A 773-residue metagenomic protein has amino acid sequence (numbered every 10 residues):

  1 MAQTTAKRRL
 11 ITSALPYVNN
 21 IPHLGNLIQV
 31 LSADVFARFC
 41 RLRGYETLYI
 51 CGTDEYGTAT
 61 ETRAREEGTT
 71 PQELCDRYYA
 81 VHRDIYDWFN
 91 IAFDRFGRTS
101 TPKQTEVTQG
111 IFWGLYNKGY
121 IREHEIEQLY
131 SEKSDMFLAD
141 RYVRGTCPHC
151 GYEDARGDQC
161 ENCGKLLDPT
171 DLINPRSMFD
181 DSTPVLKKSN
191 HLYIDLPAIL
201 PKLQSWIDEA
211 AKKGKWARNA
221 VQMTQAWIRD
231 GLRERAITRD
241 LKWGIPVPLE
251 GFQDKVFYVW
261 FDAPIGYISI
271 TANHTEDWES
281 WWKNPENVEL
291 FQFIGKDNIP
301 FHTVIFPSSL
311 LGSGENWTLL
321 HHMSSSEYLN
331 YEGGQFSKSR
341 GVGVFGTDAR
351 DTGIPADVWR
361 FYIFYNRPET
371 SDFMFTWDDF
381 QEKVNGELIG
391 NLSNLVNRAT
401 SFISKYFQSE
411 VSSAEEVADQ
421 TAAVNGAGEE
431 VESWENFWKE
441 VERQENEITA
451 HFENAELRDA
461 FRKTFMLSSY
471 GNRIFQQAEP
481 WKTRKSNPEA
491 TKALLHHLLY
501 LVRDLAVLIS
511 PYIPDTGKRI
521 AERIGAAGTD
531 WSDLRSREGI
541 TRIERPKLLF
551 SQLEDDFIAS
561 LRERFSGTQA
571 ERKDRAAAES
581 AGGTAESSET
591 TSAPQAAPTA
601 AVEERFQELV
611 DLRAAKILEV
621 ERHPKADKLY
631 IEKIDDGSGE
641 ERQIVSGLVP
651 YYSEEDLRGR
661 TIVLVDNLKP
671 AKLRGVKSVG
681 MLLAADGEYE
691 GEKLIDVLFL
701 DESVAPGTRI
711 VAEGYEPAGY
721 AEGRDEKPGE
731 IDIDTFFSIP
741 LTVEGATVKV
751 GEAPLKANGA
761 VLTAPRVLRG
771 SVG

Functional and structural regions predicted by a protein language model:
A2-C51, K103-E106, I173-K405, A460-T464: Structured secondary-structure scaffolds
A2-W206: N-terminal, positively charged nucleic-acid-binding surface of large information/translation enzymes
P16-Y17, A155, I199, K242 (+12 more regions): Short, glycine-/Ser/Thr-/acidic-enriched flexible segments
R98, L290-D297, K492-L495: Active-site rim elements
H321-S325, A521-E522, I631: Beta-strand segments within the central parallel beta-sheet cores of soluble alpha/beta enzyme folds
D378-E415, A422, G426-E429, S433 (+1 more regions): Helix-rich, typically C-terminal accessory recognition domains appended to large enzymatic cores
G517-F606: Intrinsic disorder at enzyme termini
T584-G773: Phosphate-backbone binding interfaces of nucleic-acid-interacting proteins
